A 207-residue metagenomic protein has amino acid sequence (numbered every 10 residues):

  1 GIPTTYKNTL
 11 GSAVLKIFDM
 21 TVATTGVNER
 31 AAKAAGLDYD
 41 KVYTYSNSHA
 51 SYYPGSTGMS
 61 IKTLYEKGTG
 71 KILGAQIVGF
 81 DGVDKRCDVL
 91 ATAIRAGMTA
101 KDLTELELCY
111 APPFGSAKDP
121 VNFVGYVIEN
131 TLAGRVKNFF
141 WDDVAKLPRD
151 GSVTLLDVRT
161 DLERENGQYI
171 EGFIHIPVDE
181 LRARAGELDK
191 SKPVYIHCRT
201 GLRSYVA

Functional and structural regions predicted by a protein language model:
G1-D81, S116, P120-K146: Mid-to-C-terminal Rossmann-like scaffold of FAD/NAD(P)H-dependent oxidoreductases
Y39-D40, V153, F173, V194: Hydrophobic anchor at the start of a short beta-strand that flanks the dinucleotide cofactor-binding loop
F80-A100: A short, polar/charged loop-to-alpha-helix boundary motif
E105-E171: Flexible, polar/low-complexity N-terminal or interdomain linker segments that lie immediately upstream of folded
A145, R182-G186: Short hydrophobic/charged patches on amphipathic alpha-helices used for structural packing and interfaces
I176-P177: Short acidic-hydrophobic, aromatic-tinged amphipathic segments that line or gate anion-handling sites
A185-A207: Catalytic cysteine-centered active loop of the rhodanese-like fold, especially the PTP/DSP P-loop
